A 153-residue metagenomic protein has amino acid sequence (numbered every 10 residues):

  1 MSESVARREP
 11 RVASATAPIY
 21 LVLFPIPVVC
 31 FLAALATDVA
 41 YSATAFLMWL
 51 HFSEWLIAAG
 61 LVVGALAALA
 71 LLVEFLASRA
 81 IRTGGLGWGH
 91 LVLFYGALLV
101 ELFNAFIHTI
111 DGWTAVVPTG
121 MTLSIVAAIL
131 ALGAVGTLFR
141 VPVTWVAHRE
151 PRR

Functional and structural regions predicted by a protein language model:
M1-V28: Cytosolic juxtamembrane helix and N-cap/initiation of the first transmembrane helix
T16-F24, S42-V63, L86-H90: Transmembrane alpha-helix entry/boundary detector in multi-pass membrane proteins
L32, V39, L69-L72, L102 (+1 more regions): Hydrophobic residues within the alpha-helical transmembrane core of Major Facilitator Superfamily
V63-A77: Canonical alpha-helical transmembrane segments
V73-Y95: Loop-to-transmembrane helix junctions at the membrane interface
L102-T122: Membrane-helix boundary connector in multi-pass membrane proteins
I129-V146: Membrane-water interface at the C-terminal end of transmembrane alpha helices
W145-R153: Short, highly charged, low-complexity non-transmembrane loops/tails of multi-pass membrane proteins
